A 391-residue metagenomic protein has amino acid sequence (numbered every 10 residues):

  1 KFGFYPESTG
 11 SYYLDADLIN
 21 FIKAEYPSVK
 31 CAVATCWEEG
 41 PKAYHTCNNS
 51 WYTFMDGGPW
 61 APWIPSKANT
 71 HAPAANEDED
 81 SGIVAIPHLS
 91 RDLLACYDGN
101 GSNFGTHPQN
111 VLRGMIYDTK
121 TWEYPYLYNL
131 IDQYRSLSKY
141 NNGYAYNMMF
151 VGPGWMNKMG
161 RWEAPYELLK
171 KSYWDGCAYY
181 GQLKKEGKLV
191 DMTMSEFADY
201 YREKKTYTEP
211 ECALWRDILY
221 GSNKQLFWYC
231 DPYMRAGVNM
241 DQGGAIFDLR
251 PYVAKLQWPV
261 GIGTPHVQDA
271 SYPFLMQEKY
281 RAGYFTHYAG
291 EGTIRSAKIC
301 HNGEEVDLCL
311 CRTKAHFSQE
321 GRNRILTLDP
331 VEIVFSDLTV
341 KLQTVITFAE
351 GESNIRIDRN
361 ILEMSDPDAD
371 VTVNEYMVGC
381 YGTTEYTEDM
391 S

Functional and structural regions predicted by a protein language model:
K1, K120-S136, R161-Q182: Well-ordered, non-membrane alpha-helical segments in soluble/globular domains
Y5-S11: Short catalytic-loop micro-motif centered on adjacent basic/acidic residues
T9, R324-Y386: Acidic, contiguous internal or C-terminal segments within carbohydrate-active enzymes that form a structured patch used
T9, T193, Y233: Conserved, mostly hydrophobic/aromatic
S11-S138: Active-site-adjacent pocket scaffolds in enzyme catalytic domains
D15-N20, E39-A43, A95, G154-G160 (+2 more regions): Short catalytic/ligand-binding loop motif for oxyanion handling, primarily in non-cytosolic enzymes, centered on
Y201-V238: Surface beta-strand/loop "capping" patches
R235-V334: Acidic-aromatic substrate-binding/catalytic surfaces of carbohydrate-active enzymes
